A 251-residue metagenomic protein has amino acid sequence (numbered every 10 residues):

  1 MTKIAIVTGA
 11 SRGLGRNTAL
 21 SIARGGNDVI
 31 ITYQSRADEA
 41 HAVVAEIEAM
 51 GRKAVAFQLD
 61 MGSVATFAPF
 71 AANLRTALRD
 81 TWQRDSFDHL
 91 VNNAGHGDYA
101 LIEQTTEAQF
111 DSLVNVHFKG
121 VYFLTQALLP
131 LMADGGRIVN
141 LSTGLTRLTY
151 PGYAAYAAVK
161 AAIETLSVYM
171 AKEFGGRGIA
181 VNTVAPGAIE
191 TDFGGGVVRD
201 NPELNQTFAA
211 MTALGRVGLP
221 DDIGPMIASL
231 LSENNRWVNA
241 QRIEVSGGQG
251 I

Functional and structural regions predicted by a protein language model:
S11-R12: Conserved glycine-rich cofactor-binding loop
N27-A42: Conserved glycine-rich Rossmann-like NAD(P)H-binding loop of the short-chain dehydrogenase/reductase
F87, L101-I102, T106-V114, L204 (+1 more regions): Substrate-binding pocket helix/loop in short-chain dehydrogenase/reductase
T125-Q126, V168: A short, exposed helix-loop element centered on a Lys and neighboring polar residues
V139-A162, S167-G176, A188-I189: Catalytic loop of short-chain dehydrogenase/reductase
L148, A228, N239-I251: Short C-terminal tail/terminal secondary-structure segment of NAD(P)H-dependent dehydrogenase/reductase domains
G175, A180, V238-A240: Short, small/polar-rich loop/turn modules that mediate ligand/substrate recognition or access, typified
